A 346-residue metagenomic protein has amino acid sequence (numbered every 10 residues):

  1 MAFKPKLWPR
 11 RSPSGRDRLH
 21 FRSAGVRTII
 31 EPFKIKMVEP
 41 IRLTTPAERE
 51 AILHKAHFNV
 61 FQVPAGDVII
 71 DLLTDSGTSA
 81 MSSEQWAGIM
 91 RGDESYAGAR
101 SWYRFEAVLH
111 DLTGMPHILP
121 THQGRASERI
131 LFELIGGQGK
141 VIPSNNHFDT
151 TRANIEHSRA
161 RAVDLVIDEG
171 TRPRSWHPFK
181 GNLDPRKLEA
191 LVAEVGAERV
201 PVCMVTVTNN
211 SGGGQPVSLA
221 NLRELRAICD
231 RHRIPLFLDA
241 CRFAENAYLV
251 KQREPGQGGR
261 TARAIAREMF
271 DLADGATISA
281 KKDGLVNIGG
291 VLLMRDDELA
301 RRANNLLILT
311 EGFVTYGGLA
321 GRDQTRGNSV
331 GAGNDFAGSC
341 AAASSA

Functional and structural regions predicted by a protein language model:
D17-H20: Intrinsic-disorder-associated, low-complexity terminal segments enriched in Asp/Asn/His/Tyr and depleted of Lys/Arg
I29-V60, P64, I69-A80, Q85 (+3 more regions): Conserved PLP-enzyme active-site core in the AAT-like
